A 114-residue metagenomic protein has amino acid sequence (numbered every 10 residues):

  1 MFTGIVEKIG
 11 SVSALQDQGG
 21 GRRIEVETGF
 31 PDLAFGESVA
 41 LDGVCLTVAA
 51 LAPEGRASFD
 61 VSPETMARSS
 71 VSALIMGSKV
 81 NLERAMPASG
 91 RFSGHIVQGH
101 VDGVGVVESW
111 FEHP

Functional and structural regions predicted by a protein language model:
M1-P114: Conserved loop->alpha-helix
